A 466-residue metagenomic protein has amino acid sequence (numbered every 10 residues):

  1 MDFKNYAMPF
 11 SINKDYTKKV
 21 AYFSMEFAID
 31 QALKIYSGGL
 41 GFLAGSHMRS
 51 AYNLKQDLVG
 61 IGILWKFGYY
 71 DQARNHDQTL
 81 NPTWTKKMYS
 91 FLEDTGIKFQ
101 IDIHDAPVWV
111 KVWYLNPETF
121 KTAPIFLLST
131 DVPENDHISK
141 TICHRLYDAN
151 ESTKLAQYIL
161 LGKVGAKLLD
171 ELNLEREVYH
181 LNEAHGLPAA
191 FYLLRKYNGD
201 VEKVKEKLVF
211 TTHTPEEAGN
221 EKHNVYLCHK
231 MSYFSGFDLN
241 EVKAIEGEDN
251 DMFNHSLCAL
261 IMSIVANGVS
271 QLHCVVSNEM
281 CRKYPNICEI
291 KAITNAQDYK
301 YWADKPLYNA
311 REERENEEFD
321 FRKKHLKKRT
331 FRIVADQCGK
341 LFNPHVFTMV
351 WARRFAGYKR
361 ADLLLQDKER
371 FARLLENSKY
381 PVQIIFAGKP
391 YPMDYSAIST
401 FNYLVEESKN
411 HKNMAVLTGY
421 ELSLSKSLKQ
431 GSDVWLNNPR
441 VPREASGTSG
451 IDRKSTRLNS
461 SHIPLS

Functional and structural regions predicted by a protein language model:
M1-S461, S466: Catalytic cores of carbohydrate-active enzymes across secretory and cytosolic contexts
